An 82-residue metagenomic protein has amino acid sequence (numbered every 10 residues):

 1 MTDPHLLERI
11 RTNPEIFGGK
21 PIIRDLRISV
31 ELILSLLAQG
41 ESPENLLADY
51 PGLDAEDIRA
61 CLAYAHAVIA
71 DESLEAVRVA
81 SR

Functional and structural regions predicted by a protein language model:
M1-F17, A80: Basic, low-complexity segments
T2, L7-R9, A48-P51, A65: Generic secretory/membrane-interface signal
I10, I23, L74-V77: Generic preference for hydrophobic/aromatic residues in regular secondary structure cores
N13, E31-I33, D71: Compositionally biased, intrinsically disordered low-complexity segments
F17-Y64: Amphipathic, hydrophobic secondary-structure cores in small proteins
E56-V79: C-terminal structural segments of small proteins and small subunits
